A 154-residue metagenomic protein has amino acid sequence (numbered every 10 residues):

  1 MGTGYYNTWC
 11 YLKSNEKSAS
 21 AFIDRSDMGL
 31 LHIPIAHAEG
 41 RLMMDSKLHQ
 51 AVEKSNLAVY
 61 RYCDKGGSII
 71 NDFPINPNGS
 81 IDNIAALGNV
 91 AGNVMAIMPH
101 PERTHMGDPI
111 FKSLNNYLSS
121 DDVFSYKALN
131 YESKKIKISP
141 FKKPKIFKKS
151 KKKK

Functional and structural regions predicted by a protein language model:
M1-K154: Amide-donor transfer/coupling interface in amidating biosynthetic enzymes
